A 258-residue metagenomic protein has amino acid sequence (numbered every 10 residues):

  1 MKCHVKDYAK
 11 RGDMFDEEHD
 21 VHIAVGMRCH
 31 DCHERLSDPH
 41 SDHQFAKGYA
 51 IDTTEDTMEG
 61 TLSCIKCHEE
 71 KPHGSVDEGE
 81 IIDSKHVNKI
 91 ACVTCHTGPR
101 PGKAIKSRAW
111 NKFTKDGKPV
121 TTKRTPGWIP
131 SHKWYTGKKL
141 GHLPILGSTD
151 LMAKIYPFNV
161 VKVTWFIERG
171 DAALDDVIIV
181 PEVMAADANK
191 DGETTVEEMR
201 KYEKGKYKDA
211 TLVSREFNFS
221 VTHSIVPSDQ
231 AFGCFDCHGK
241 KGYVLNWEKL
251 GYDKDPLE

Functional and structural regions predicted by a protein language model:
M1-E258: C-type cytochrome heme-c attachment and multiheme electron-transfer modules
